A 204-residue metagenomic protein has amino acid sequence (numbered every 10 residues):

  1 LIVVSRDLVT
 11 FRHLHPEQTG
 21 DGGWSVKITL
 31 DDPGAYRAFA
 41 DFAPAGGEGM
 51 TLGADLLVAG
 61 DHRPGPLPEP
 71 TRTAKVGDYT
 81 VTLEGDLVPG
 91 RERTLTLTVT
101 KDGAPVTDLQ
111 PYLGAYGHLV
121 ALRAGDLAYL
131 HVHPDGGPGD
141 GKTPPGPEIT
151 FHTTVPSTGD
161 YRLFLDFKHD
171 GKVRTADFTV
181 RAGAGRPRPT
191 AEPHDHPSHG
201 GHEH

Functional and structural regions predicted by a protein language model:
I2-G20, I28: The feature marks the first
V4-T10, D32-R37, A45-M50: Short helix C-cap/helix-to-loop transition motifs enriched in small/turn-promoting residues
R6-L8, D21, D31, D61 (+2 more regions): Solvent-exposed coil/turn segments that connect beta secondary-structure elements in extracytoplasmic/periplasmic
Q18, S25-D32, P145, V155-P156 (+1 more regions): Residue-level recognition of secondary-structure-to-loop junctions
P33-A35, E92, T158-D160: Extracellular Ig-like/FN3 beta-sandwich strand-entry sites
A35-A43, Y161-F167: Short, aromatic- and glycine-rich surface loops/edge beta-strands on solvent-exposed regions
A43-P89, R93-T96, K101-D102, V106-T150 (+1 more regions): Extracytoplasmic/periplasmic copper-protein system
P147-Y161: Eukaryote-biased detector of low-complexity, proline/serine/threonine-rich segments and adjacent exposed loops
